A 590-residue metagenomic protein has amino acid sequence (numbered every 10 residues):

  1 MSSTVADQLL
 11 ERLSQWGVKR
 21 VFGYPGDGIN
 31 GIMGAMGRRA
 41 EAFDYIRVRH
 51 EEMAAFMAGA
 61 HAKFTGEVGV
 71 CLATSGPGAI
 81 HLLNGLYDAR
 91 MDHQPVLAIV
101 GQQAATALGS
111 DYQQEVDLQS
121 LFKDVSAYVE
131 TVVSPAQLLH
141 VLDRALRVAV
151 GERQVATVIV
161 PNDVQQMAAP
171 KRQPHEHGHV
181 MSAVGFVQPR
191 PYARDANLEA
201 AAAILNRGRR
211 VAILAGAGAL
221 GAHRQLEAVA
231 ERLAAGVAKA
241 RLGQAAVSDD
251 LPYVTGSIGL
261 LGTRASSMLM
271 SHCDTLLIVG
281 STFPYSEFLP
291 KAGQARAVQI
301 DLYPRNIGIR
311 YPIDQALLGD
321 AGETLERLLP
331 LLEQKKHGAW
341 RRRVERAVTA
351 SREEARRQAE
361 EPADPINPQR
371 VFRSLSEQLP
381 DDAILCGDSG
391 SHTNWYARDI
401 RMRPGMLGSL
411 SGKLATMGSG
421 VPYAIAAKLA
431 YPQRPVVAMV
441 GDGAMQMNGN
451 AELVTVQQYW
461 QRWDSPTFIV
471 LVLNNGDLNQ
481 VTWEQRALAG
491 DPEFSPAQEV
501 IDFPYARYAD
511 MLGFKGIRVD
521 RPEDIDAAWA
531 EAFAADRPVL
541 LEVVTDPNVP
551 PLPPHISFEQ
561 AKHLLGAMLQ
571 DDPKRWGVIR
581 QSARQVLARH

Functional and structural regions predicted by a protein language model:
M1-K336, S374, Q378-D381, P435 (+3 more regions): N-terminal alpha/beta PP-like core and its mobile active-site loop of ThDP/TPP-dependent enzymes
S3, G26, H223, S267 (+7 more regions): Conserved structured core elements
A6-L9, S14-K19, D27, I32-G37 (+2 more regions): Active-site diphosphate/adenylate-binding microenvironment
Q8, M53, R370, A451-V454: Active-site phosphate/pyrophosphate-handling residues
Y24-D27, Y45-F56, C71-P77, V133-S134 (+5 more regions): Active-site nucleophile and cofactor-binding loops and adjacent substrate-binding regions of central metabolic enzymes
I99, A107-Q114, G308-R310, A316-L318 (+3 more regions): Thiamine diphosphate
A136, V180-V184, A203, Q294-S391 (+2 more regions): Phosphate/pyrophosphate-binding active-site segments
P191, E361, P365, F494-E499: Short, surface-exposed loop/turn motifs that are enriched in glycine and acidic residues and include a nearby proline
